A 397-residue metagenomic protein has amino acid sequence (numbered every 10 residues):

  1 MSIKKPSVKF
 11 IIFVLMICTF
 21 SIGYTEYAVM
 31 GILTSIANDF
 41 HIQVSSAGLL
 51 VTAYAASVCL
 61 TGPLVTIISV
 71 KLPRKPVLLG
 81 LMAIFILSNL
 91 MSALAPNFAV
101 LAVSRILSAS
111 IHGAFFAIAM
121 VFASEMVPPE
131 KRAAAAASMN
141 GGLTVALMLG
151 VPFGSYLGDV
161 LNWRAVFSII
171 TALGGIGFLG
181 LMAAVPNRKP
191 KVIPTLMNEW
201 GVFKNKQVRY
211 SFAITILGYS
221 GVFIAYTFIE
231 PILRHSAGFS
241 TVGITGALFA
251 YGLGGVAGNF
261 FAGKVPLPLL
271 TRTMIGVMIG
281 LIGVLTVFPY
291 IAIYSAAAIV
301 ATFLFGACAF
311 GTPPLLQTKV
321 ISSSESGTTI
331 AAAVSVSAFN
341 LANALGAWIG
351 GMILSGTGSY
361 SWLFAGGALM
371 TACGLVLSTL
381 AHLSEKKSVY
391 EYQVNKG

Functional and structural regions predicted by a protein language model:
I11-V44, G62-V65, A225-E230: Extracytoplasmic
H41, P73, L94-V100, I111 (+2 more regions): Helix-breaking motifs and short loop linkers at transmembrane-helix boundaries and internal kinks in secondary membrane
L60-A99: Conserved MFS/SLC helix-loop-helix module at the cytosolic interface between two early adjacent transmembrane helices
G62-P73, A257-L270, L354-S355: Helix-to-loop junctions at the C-terminal end of transmembrane segments in multipass secondary transporters
I84, S88-M91, A99-S108, A296-L304: Paired small-residue
V100, P128-K131, A137-A183, I232: Helix-loop-helix hairpin linking two adjacent transmembrane segments in secondary transporters
S104-G142: Cytoplasmic helix-loop-helix junction between adjacent transmembrane helices in 12-TM secondary transporters
R272-L316: C-terminal transmembrane helical hairpin of 12-TM major facilitator-type secondary transporters
